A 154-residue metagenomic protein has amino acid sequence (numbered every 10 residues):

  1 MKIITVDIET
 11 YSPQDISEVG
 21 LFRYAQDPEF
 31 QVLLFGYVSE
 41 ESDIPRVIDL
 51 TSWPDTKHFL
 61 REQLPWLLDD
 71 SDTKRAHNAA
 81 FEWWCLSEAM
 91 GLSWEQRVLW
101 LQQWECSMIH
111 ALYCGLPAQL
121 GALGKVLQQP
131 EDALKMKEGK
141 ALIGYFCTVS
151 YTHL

Functional and structural regions predicted by a protein language model:
M1-F30: Entry/capping segment at the start of metal-dependent catalytic domains with acidic active-site entry clusters
F30-V32, G36, E41-R61, W66-L67 (+1 more regions): Active-site-proximal helix-loop-helix substrate-binding element of RNase H-like nuclease domains
